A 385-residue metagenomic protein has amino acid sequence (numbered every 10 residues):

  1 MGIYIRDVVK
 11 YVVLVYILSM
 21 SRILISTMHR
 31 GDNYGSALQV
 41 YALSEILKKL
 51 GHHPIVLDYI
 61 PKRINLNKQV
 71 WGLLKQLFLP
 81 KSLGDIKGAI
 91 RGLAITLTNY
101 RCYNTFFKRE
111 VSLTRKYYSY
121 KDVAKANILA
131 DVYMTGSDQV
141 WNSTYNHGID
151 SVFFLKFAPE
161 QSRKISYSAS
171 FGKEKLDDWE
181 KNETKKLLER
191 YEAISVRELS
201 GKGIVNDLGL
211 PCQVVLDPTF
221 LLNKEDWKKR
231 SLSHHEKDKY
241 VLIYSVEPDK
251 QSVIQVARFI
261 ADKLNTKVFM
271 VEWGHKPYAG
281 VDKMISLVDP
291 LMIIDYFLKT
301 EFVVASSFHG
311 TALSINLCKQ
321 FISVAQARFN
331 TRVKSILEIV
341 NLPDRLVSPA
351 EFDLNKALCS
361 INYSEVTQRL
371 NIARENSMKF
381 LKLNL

Functional and structural regions predicted by a protein language model:
V8-L385: Active-site anion-handling motifs in enzyme catalytic cores
